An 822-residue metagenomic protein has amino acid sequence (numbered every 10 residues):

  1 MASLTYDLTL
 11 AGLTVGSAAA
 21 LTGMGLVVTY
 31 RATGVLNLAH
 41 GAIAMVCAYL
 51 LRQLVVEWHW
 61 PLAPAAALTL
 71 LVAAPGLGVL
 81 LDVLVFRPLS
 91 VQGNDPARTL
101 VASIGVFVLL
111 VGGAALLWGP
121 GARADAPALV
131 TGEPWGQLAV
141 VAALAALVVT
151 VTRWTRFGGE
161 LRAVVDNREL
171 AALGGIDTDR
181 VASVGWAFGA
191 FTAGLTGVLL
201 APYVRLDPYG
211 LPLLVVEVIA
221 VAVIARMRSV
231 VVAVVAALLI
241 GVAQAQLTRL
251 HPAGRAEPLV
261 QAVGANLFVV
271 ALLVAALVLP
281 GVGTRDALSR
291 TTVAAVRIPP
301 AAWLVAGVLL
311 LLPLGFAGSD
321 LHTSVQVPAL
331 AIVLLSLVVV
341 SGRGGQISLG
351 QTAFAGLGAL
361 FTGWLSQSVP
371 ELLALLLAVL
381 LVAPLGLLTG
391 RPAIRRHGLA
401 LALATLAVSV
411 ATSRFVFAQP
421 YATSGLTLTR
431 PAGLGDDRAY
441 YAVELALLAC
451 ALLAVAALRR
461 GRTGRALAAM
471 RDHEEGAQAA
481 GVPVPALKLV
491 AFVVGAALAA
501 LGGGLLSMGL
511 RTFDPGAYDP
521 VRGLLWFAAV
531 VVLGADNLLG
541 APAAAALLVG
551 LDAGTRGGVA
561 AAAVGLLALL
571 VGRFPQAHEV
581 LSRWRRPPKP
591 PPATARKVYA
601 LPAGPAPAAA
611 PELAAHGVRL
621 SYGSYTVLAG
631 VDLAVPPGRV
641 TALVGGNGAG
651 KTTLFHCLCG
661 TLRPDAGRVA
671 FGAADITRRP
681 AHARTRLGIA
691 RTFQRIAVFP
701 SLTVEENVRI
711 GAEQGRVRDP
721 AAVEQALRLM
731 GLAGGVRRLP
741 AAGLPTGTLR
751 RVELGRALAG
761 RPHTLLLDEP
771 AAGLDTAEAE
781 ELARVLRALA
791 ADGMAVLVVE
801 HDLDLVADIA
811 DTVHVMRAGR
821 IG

Functional and structural regions predicted by a protein language model:
V15-A18, T22, G41-A44, V91-A126 (+7 more regions): Transmembrane alpha-helices and adjacent helix-loop boundaries
V644-G646: The feature captures the beta-strand-to-loop junction immediately N-terminal to the Walker
C659: Helix-to-loop junction immediately C-terminal to a conserved catalytic motif
G667-A674, L687: Conserved ABC transporter NBD signature motif
L765-E769: Catalytic Walker B motif of ABC-type/P-loop ATPase nucleotide-binding domains
V806-D808: A short, surface-exposed alpha-helical micro-motif characterized by mixed small hydrophobic and charged/polar residues
